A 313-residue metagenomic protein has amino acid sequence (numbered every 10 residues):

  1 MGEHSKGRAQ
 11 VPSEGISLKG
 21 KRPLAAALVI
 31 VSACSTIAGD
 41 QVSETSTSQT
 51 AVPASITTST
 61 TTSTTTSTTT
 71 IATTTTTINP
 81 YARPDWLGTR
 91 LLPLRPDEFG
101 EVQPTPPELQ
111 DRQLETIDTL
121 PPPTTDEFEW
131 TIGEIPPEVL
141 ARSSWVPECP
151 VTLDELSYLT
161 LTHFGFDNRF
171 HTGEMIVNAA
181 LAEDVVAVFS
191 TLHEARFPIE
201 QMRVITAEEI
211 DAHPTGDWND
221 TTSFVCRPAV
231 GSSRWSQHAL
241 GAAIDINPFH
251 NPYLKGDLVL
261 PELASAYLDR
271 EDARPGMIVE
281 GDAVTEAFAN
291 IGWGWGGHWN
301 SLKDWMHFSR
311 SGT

Functional and structural regions predicted by a protein language model:
K6-R8, P12-L24: Bacterial N-terminal signal peptides that target proteins for export
V31-A33: C-terminal motif of bacterial Sec signal peptides marking the signal peptidase cleavage site
S35-I37: Bacterial signal peptide processing site
E44-I78: Extracellular mucin-like PTS domains
I78-F164: N-terminal module-boundary/linker segments of secreted carbohydrate-active enzymes
P80-L109, P228-T313: Catalytic cores and adjacent binding grooves of peptidoglycan-active enzymes
V139, I199-L240, N251-Y253: Active-site-adjacent loop/helix surface patches within enzyme catalytic domains that shape the substrate-binding cleft
P150-G216: Active-site acidic/histidine clusters and adjacent loop/turn architecture that either coordinate catalytic ions
